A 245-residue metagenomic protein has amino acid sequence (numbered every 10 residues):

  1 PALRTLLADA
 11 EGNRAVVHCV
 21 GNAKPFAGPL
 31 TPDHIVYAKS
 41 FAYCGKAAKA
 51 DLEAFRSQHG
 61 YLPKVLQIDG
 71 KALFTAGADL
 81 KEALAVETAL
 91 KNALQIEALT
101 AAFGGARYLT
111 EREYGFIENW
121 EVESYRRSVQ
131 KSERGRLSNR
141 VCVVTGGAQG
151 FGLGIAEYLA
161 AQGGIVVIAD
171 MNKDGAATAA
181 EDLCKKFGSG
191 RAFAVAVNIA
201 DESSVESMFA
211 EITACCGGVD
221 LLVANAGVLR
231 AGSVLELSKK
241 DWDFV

Functional and structural regions predicted by a protein language model:
P1-C142: Glycine-rich flexible loops
G135-V167: Canonical Rossmann dinucleotide-binding motif of NAD(H)/NADP(H)-dependent dehydrogenases/reductases, specifically
V143, V167, F193-V195, L222 (+1 more regions): Conserved Rossmann-like nucleotide-binding pocket used by diverse enzymes that bind dinucleotide cofactors
G164-T178: Conserved glycine-rich Rossmann-like NAD(P)H-binding loop of the short-chain dehydrogenase/reductase
K173-A177, V195-S207, K239: The beta1-alpha1 cofactor-binding region of Rossmann-like NAD(H)/NADP(H)-dependent oxidoreductases
K186-R191, E211-L222, R230: A glycine-rich helix->loop->beta "capping" turn within Rossmann-like NAD(P)(H)-dependent oxidoreductase domains
S233-V234, S238-D243: Substrate-binding pocket helix/loop in short-chain dehydrogenase/reductase
